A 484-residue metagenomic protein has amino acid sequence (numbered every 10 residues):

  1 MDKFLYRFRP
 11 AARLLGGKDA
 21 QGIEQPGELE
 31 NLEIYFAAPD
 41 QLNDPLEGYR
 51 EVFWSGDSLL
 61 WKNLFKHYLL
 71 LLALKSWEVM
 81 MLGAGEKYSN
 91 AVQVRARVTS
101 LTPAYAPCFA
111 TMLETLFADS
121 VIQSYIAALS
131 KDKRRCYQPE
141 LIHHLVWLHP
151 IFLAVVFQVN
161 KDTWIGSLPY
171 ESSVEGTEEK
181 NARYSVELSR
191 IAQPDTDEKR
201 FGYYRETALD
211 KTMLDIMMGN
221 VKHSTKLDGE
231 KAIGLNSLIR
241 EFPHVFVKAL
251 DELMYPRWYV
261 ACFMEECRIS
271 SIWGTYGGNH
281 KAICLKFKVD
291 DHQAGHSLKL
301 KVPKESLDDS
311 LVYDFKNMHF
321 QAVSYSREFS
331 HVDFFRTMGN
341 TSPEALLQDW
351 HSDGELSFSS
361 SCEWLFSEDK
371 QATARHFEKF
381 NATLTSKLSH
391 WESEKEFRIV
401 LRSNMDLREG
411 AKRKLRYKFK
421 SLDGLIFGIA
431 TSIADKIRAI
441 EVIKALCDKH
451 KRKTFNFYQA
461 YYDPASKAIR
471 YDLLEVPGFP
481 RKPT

Functional and structural regions predicted by a protein language model:
M1-T484: Partner-binding and oligomerization surfaces adjacent to conserved cores of proteins that assemble macromolecular
